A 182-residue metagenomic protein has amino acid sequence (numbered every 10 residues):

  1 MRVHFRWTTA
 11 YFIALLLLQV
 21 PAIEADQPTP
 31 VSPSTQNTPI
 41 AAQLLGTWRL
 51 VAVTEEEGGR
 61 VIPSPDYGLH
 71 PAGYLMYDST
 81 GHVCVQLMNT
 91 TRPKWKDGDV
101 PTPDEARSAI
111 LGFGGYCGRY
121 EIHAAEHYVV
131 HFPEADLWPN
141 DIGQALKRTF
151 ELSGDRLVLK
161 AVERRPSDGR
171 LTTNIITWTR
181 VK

Functional and structural regions predicted by a protein language model:
M1-Y11: Bacterial N-terminal signal peptides that target proteins for export
T9-P21: Bacterial N-terminal signal peptides
A22-G115, R119-K182: Lipid interaction determinants
